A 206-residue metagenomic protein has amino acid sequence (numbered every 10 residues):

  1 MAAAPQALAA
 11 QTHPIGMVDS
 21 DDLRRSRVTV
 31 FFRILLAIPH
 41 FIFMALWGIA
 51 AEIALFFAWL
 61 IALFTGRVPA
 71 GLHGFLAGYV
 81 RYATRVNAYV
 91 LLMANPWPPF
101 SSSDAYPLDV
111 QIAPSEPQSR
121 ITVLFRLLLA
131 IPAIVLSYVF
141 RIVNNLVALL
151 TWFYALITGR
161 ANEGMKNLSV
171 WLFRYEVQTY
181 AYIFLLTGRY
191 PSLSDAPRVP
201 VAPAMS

Functional and structural regions predicted by a protein language model:
M1-S206: Membrane-proximal intrinsically disordered regions of secretory-pathway and membrane-system proteins
